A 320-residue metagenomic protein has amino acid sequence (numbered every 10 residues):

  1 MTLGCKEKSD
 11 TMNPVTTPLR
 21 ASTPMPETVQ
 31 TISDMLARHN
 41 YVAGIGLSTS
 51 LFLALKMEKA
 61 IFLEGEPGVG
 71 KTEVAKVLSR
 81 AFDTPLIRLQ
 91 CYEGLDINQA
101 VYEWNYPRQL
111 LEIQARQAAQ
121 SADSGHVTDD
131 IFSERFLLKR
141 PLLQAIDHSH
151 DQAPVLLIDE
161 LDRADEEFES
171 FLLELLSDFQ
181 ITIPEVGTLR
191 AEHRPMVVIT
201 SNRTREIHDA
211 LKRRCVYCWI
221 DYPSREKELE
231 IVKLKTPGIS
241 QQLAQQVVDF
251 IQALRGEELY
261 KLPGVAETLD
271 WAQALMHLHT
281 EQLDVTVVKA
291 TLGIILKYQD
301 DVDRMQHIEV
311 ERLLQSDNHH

Functional and structural regions predicted by a protein language model:
T2-E7, T11-H320: C-terminal regulatory/interaction module of P-loop NTP-utilizing enzymes
